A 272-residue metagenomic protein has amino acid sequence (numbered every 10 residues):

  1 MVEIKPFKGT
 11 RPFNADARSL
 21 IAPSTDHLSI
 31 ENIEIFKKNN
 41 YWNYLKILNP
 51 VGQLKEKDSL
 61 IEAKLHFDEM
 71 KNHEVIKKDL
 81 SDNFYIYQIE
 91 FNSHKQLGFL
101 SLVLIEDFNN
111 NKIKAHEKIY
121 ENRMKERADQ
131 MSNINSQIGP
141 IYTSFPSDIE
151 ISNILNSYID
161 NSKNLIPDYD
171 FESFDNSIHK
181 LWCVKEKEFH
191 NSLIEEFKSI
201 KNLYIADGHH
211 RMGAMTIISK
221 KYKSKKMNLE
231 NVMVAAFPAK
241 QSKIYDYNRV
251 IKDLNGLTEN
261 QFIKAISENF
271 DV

Functional and structural regions predicted by a protein language model:
M1-V272: Surface-exposed, charge/polar-rich loops and edge strands
